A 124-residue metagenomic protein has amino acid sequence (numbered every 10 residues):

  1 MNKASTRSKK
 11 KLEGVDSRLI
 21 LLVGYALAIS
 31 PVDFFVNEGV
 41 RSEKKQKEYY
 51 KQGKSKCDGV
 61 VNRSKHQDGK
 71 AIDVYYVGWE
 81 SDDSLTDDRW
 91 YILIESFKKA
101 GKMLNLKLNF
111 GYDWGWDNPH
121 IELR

Functional and structural regions predicted by a protein language model:
M1-F35: Active-site acidic/histidine clusters and adjacent loop/turn architecture that either coordinate catalytic ions
K9-S17, V40, D87-Y91: Soluble non-cytosolic domains of exported or imported proteins
E13-V15, Y50-S55, K102: A short linear-motif detector with a strong N-terminal bias
V15, V23, V32, V36 (+3 more regions): Extended aliphatic helical segments
Y25-K54, K107, G111: Extended, low-complexity, intrinsically disordered C-terminal regulatory tails of eukaryotic serine/threonine kinases
K56-R124: Catalytic cores and adjacent binding grooves of peptidoglycan-active enzymes
